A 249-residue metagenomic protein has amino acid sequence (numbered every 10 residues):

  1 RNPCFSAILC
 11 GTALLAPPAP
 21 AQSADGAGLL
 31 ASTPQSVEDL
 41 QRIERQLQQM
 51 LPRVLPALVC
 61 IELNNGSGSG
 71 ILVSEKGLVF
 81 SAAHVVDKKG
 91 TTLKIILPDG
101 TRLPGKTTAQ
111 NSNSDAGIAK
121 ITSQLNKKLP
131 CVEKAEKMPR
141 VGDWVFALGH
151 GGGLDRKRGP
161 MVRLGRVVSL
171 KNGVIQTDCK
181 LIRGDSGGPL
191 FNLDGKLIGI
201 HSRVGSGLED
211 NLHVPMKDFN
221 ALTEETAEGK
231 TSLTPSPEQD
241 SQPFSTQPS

Functional and structural regions predicted by a protein language model:
R1-A7: Bacterial N-terminal signal peptides that target proteins for export
P17-A21: Sec/Tat signal peptide C-region and signal peptidase I cleavage site
D25-L51, L93, K127-L129, G151-L154 (+2 more regions): C-terminal cap/linker of serine protease catalytic domains
E44-L47, A57-K76, R102-P104, G187 (+1 more regions): A conserved glycine-rich beta-strand in the N-terminal activation segment of trypsin-fold
I61, T91-D99, V145-G149: Short conserved beta-strand and strand-loop elements enriched in small hydrophobics with frequent Asp/Gly
S67, S74-A116, S123-N126: Catalytic-histidine neighborhood of serine endopeptidases, predominantly the chymotrypsin-like S1/PA family
I71-L72, K180-H201: Catalytic nucleophile loop of clan PA
K128-V174, D178-D185, H201-L212: Flexible, gly/ser-rich surface segments that form the specificity/activation loops bordering the active-site cleft
